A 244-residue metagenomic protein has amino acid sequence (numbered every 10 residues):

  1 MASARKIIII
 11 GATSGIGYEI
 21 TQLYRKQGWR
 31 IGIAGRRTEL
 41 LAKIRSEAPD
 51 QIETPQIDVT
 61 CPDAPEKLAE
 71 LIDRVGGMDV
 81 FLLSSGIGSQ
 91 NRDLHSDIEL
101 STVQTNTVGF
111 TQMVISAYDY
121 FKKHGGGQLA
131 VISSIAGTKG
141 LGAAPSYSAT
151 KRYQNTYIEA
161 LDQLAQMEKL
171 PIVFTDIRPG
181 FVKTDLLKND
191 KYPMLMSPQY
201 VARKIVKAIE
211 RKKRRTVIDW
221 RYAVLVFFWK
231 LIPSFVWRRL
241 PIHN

Functional and structural regions predicted by a protein language model:
T13-S14: Conserved glycine-rich cofactor-binding loop
A48-D63: Rossmann-fold cofactor-recognition segment
S84-Q90: Conserved NAD(P)H cofactor-binding loop of Rossmann-fold oxidoreductase domains
N91-Q104: Short alpha-helical oligomerization interface
V114, T150: Active-site helix of classical SDR
S134: Residue(s) in the substrate-gating loop at a strand-loop-helix junction that position the organic substrate next
D176, K188-V226: C-terminal helical subdomain
